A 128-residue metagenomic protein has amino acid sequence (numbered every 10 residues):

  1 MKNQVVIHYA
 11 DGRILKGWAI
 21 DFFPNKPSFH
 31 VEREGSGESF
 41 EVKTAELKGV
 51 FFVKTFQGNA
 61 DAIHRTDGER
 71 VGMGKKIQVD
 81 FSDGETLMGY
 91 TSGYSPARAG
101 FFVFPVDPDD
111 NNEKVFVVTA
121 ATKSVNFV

Functional and structural regions predicted by a protein language model:
M1-V128: Conserved RNA-binding domains used in RNP assembly and mRNA/RNA metabolism
